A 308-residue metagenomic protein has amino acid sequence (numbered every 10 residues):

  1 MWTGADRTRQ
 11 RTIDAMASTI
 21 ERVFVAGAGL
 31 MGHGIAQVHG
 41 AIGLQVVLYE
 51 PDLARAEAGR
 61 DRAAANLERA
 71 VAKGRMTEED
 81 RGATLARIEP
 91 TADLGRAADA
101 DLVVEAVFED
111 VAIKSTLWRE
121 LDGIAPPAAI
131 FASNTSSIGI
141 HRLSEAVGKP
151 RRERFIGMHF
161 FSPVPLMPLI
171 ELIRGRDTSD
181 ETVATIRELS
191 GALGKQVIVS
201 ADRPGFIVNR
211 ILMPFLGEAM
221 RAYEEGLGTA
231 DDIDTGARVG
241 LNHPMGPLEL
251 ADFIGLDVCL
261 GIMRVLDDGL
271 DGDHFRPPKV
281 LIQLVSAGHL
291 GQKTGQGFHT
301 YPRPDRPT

Functional and structural regions predicted by a protein language model:
W2-G4, R9-R69, K73: NAD(P)+-binding Rossmann beta1-loop-alpha1 motif at the extreme N-terminus of oxidoreductases
G4-A17, E181-A184, G191-D202, M220-E225 (+1 more regions): NAD(P)-dependent Rossmann-like dehydrogenase/reductase catalytic/cofactor-binding core
I42-L44, P163-L172, P244-M245, R264: Acidic/polar active-site rim loop that often engages polyanionic ligands
L48-G82, L172-V183, V197, P204-L212: Rossmann-like dinucleotide-binding cores of NAD(P)H-dependent redox enzymes
A54-R55, R69-F131, I138: Rossmann-like NAD(P)-binding element
I130-A201, N209-R210: Rossmann-fold dinucleotide-binding core
